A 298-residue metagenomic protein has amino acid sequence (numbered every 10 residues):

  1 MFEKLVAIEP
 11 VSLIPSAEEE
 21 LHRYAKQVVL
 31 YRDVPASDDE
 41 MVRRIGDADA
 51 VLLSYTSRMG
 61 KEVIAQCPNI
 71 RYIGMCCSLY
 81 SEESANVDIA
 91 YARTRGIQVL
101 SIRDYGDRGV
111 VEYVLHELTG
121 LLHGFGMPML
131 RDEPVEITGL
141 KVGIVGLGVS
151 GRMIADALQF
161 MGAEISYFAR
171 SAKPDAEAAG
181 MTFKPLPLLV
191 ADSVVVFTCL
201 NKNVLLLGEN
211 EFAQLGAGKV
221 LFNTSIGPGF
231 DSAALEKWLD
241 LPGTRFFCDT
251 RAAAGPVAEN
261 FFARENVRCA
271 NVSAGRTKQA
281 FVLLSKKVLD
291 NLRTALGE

Functional and structural regions predicted by a protein language model:
M1-A48, G162, S166: N-terminal glycine-/charge-rich "phosphate-binding" loop or analogous flexible N-terminal tail
F2, I70, T138-K141, G218: Phosphate-coordination loops involved in phosphoryl transfer and adenosine-cofactor binding
A7-S12, R32-D33, L53-T56, C76 (+3 more regions): Structural motif
S16-E20, R93, Q98-V110, M127 (+1 more regions): C-terminal helix-to-coil terminal segments
G46-D49, M59-V63, A172-N260: Rossmann-like adenosine-cofactor binding region
A48-M129: Phosphate/diphosphate ligand-binding glycine-rich loop within oxidoreductases
G124-I154, G180: Glycine-rich NAD(P)-binding loop of Rossmann-like domains
F160-E177: NAD(P)-binding Rossmann-fold cofactor-contacting core
